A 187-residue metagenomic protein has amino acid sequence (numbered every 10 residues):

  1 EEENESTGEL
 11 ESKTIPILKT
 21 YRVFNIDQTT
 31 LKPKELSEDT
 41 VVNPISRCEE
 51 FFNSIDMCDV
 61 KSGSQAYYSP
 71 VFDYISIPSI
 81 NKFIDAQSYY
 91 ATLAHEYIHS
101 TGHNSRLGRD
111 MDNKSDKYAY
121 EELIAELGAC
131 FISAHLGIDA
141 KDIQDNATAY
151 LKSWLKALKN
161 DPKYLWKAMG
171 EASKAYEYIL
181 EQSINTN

Functional and structural regions predicted by a protein language model:
E1-N187: N-terminal accessory/interface modules of nucleic-acid-binding and processing proteins
